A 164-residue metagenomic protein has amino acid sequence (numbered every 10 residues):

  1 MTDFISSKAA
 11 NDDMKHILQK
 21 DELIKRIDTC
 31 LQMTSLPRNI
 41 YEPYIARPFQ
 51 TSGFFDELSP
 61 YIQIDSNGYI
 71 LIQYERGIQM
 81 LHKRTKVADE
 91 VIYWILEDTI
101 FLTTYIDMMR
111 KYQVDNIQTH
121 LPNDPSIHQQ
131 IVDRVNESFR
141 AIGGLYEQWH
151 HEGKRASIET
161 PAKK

Functional and structural regions predicted by a protein language model:
M1-Y61: N-terminal "first-domain core" detector
T2-D21, T104-K164: Intrinsically disordered, low-complexity, charge-dense segments enriched in Lys/Arg and Glu/Asp interspersed
I5-A9, I40, I62, Y69-Q73 (+2 more regions): A generic structural signal for ordered alpha-helices
I17, H82-T85: Conserved aromatic
K25, T29-M33, Y93-E97, E137: Charged/polar, solvent-exposed surface patches and flexible loops
T51-Q79: Short aromatic-glycine-(Arg/Gly/Cys) micro-motifs in beta-strand/loop hairpins
M80, V87-D89, M109, Q113: Generic alpha-helical propensity signal that fires on short helical segments and nearby coil/disordered stretches
T85-T104: Ampiphathic alpha-helical segments that act as solvent-exposed interaction surfaces
